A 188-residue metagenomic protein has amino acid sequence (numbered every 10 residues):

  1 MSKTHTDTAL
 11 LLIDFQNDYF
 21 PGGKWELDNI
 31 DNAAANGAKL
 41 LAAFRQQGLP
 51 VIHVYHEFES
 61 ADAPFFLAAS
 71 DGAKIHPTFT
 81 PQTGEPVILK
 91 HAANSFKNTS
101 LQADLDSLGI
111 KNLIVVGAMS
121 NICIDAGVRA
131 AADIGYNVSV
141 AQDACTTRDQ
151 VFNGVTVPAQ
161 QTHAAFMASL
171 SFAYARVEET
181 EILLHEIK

Functional and structural regions predicted by a protein language model:
S2-A9, N36-Q47, P64-K188: Active-site-adjacent betaalpha module
L10-Q16: N-terminal nucleotide-binding beta1-loop-alpha1 segment
F15, H56-F58, D143: Active-site loop/turn elements of alpha/beta-hydrolase fold enzymes, especially the short glycine-/histidine-rich
Y19-G23, S60-A63, R148-V151: A short acidic, helix-capping loop that chelates divalent metal ions and anchors anionic groups
F20-I30, V155-T156: Acidic/histidine-rich helix-loop elements that form or flank divalent-metal/phosphate-binding sites at the catalytic
D31-A35: Short, well-structured N-terminal submotif of metal-dependent ribonuclease cores
F44-E59: Von Willebrand factor
